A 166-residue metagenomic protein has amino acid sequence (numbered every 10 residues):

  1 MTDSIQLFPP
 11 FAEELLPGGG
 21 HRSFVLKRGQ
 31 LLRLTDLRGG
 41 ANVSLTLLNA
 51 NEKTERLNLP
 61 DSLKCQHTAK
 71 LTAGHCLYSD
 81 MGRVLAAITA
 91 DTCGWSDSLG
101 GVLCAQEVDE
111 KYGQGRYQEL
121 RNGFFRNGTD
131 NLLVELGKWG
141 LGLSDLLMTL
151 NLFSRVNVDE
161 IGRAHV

Functional and structural regions predicted by a protein language model:
M1-R163: Acidic, Ser/Thr/Pro
